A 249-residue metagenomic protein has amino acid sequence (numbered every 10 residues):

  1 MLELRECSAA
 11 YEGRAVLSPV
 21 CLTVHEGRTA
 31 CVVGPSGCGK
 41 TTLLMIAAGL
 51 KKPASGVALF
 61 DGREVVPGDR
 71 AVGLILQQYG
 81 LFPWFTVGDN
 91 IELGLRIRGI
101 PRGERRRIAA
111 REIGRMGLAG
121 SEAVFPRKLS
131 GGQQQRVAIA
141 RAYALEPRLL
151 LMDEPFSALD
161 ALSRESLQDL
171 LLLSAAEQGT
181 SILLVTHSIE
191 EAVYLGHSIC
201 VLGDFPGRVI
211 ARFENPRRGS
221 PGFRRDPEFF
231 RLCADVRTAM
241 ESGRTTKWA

Functional and structural regions predicted by a protein language model:
V33-P35: The feature captures the beta-strand-to-loop junction immediately N-terminal to the Walker
A48: Helix-to-loop junction immediately C-terminal to a conserved catalytic motif
G56-G68: Conserved ABC transporter NBD signature motif
G88-R96, R106, E214: Short helical segment in ABC ATPase nucleotide-binding domains corresponding to the A-loop/adjacent helical element
V124-R127, L145: Conserved signature/switch motifs of ABC ATPase nucleotide-binding domains
I139: Hydrophobic anchor residue at the start of the ABC signature
L150-D153: Catalytic Walker B motif of ABC-type/P-loop ATPase nucleotide-binding domains
